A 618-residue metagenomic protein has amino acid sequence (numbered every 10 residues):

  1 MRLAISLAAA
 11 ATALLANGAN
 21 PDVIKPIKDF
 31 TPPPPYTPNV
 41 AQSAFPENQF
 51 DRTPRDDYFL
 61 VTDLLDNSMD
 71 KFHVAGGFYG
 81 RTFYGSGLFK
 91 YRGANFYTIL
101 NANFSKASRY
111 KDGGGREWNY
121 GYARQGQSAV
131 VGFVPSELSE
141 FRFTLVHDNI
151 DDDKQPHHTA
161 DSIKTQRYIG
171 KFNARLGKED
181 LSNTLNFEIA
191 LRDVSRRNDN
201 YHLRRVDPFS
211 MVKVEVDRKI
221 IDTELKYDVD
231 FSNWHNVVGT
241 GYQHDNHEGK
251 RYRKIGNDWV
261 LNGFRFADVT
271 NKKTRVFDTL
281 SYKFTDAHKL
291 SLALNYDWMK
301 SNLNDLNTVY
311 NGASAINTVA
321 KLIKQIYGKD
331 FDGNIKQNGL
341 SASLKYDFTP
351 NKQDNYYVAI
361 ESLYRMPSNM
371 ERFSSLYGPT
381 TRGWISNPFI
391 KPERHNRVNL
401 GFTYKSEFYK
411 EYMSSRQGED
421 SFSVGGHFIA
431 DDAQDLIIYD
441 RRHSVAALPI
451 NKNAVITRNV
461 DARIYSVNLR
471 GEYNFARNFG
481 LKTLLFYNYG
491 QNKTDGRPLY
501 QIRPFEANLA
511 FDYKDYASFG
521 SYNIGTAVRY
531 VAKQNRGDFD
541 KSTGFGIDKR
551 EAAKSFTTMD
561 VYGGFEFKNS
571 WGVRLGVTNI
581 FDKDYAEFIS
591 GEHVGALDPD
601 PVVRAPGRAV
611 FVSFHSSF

Functional and structural regions predicted by a protein language model:
G18-A19, I24, Y364, A532-F539 (+1 more regions): C-terminal beta-signal and adjacent terminal beta-strands/loops of Gram-negative outer-membrane beta-barrel proteins
K28-Y91, A102, E117-Y120: Short strand-turn segments of transmembrane beta-barrel domains in outer membranes, especially the first one or two
G80-K106, G115-D151, S162-T184, D230-W234 (+3 more regions): Transmembrane beta-barrel wall of Gram-negative outer-membrane proteins
A107, Y120-R124, S139-L185, I189-I220 (+3 more regions): Flexible loop and strand-edge segments within Gram-negative outer membrane beta-barrel domains
S128, I220-K226, R265, V269 (+6 more regions): Outer membrane beta-barrel strand-and-loop segments of large Gram-negative receptors, especially TonB-dependent
N149, D193-S195, W298-G328, N334 (+7 more regions): Surface-exposed extracellular loop regions of Gram-negative outer-membrane beta-barrel proteins, predominantly
T240-D354, Y377: Signature of Gram-negative outer-membrane beta-barrel scaffolds
K283-K289, D297-M299, Q417-Q434, R442 (+1 more regions): Gram-negative outer-membrane beta-barrel transporters
